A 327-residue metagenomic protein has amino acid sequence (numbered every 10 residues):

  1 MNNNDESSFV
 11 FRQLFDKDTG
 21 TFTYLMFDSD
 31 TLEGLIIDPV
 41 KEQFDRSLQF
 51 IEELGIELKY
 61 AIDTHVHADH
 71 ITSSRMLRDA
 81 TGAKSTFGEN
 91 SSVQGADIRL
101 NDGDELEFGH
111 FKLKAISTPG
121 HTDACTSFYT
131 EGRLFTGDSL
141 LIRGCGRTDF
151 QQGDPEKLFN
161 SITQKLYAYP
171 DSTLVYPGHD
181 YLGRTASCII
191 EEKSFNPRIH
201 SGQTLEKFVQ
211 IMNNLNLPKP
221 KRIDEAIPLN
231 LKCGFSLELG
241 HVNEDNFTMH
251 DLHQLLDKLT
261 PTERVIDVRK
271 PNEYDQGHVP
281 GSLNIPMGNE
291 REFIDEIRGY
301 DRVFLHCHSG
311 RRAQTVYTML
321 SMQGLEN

Functional and structural regions predicted by a protein language model:
M1-N4, N160-L174, G178-R264: Accessory terminal helices/loops
N3-E57, S127-T136, R143, K270: Conserved beta-strand hairpin/beta-sheet module of binuclear metal-dependent hydrolase folds, prominently
T19-G20, K41-S117, T318: Active-site HxH/HxHxD metal-binding segment of metal-dependent hydrolases
L25, E105-T130, A168, N246: Core dinuclear metal-dependent hydrolase active-site scaffold
M26, D38, H65, L77 (+6 more regions): Divalent metal-coordination and catalytic microenvironments
I36-I37, R264-R269, I285: Short hydrophobic beta-strand that contains or immediately precedes a catalytic carboxylate
I36-P39, L58-H67, S85-N90, T118-G120 (+4 more regions): Active-site neighborhood of phospho(di)ester-bond hydrolases with catalytic His/Asp-centered motifs
I116, I285-N327: Catalytic cysteine-centered active loop of the rhodanese-like fold, especially the PTP/DSP P-loop
